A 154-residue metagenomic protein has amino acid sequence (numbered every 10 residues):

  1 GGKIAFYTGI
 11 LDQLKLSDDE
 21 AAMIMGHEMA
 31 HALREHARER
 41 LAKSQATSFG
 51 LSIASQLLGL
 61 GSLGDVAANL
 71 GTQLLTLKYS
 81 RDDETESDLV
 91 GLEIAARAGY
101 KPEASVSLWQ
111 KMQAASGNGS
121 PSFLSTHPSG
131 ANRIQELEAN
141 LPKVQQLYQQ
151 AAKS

Functional and structural regions predicted by a protein language model:
G1-S154: A Zn2+-metalloprotease active-site environment signal
